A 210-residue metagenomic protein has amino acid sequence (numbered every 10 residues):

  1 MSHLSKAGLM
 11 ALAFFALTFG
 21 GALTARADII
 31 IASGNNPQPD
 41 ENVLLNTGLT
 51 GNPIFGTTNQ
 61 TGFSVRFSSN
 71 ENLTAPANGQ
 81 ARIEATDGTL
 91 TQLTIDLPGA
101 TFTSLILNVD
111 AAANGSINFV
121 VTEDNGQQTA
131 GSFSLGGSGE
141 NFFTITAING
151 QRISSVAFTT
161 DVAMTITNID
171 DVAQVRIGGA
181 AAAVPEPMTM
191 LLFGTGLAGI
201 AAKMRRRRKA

Functional and structural regions predicted by a protein language model:
M1-I29, D171-A198, A202: Short, threonine-centered small-residue motifs that mark membrane-proximal processing/anchoring sites and TM-junction
D28-A181: Surface-exposed, well-ordered secondary-structure segments
V65-S68, I153-V156, M188, L192-L197 (+1 more regions): Conserved short hydrophobic patches within well-ordered secondary structure
A201-A210: C-terminal membrane-anchoring or membrane-association module
